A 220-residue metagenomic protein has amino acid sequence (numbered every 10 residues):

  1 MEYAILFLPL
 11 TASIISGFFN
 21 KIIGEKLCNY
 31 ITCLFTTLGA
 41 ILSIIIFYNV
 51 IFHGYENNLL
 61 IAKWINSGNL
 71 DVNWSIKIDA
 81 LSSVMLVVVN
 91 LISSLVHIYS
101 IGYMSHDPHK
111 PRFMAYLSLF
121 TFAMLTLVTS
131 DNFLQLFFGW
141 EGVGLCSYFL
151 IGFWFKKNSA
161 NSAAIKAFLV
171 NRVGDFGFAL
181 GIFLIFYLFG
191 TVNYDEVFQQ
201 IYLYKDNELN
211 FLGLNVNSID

Functional and structural regions predicted by a protein language model:
M1-D220: ...captures the hydrophobic TM-helix bundle architecture rather than a specific catalytic motif, and can also fire on
